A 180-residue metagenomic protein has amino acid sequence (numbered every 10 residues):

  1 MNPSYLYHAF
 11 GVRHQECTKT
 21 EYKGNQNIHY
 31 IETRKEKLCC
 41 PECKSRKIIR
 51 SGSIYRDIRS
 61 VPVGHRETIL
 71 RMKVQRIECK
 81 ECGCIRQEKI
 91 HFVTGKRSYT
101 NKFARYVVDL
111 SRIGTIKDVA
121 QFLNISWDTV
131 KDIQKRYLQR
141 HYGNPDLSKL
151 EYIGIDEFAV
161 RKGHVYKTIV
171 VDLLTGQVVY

Functional and structural regions predicted by a protein language model:
M1-I90: Short, conserved DNA-binding cores of transcription-related domains
K19, I90, L110, Y166 (+1 more regions): Secondary-structure boundary/capping micro-motif
I28-Y30, C40-C43, C79, V107 (+4 more regions): Mobile genetic element proteins and their domesticated derivatives, centered on retroelements and DNA transposons
G83-F103: Short, Lys/Arg-enriched anionic-surface-contact patches
T100-G114: Short, amphipathic alpha-helical "recognition" segments used to contact nucleic acids or chromatin
R112-F122, V130-I133: A conserved hydrophobic secondary-structure block that centers on an alpha-helix together with its immediately flanking
K131-Y180: RNase H-like nuclease fold core
